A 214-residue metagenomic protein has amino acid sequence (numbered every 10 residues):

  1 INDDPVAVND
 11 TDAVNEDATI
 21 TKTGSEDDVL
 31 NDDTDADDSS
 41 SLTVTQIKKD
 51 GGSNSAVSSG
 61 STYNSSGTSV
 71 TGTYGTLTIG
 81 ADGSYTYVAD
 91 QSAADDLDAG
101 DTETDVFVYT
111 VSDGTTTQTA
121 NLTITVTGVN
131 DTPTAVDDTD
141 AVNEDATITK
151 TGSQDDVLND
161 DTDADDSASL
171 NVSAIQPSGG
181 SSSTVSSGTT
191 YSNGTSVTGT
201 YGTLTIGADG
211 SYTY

Functional and structural regions predicted by a protein language model:
I1-T213: Acidic/polar, solvent-exposed loop/turn segments
